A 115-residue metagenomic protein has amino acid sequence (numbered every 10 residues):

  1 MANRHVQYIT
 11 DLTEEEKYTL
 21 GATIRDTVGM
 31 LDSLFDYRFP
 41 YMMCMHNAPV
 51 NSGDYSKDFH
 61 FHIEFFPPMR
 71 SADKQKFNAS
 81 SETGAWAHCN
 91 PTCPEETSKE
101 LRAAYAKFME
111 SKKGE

Functional and structural regions predicted by a protein language model:
M1-E115: HIT superfamily nucleotide-processing domains
